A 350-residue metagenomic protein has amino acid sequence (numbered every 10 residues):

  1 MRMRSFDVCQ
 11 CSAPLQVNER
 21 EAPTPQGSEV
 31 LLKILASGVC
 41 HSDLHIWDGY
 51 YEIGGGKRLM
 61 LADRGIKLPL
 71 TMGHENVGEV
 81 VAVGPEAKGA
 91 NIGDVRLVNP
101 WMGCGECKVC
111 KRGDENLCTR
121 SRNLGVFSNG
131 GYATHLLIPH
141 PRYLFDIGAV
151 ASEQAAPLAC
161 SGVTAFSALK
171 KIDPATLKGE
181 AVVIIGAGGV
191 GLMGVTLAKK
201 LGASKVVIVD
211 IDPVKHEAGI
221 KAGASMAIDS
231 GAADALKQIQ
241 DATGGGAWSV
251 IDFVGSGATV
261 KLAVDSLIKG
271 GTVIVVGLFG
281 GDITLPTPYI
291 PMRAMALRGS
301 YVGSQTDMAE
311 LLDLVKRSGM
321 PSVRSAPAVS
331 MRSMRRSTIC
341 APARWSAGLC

Functional and structural regions predicted by a protein language model:
M1, P213, S249, K261-D265 (+1 more regions): C-terminal hydrophobic helical "lid"/dimerization subdomain of Rossmann-like NAD(P)H-dependent oxidoreductases
P23-S37, E52-K108, G148-V150: Glycine-rich beta-strand-centered segment in the early N-terminal region that forms part of a ligand/cofactor-binding
H45-E52: Short Gly/aromatic-enriched secondary-structure transition segments
M60-H74, M102-I185: NAD(P)H dinucleotide-binding glycine-rich loop of Rossmann-like/cofactor-binding domains, especially the beta1-alpha1
V77, L97, L144, V183 (+5 more regions): Structural detector of well-ordered beta-strand residues that form the stable sheet scaffold of enzyme domains
V95, Y143, A149-A233, K237: Mid-domain Rossmann-like dinucleotide-binding core that forms the NAD(H)/NADP(H) cofactor-binding site
D173-K178, L201, I211, H216-A296 (+1 more regions): Glycine-rich cofactor phosphate-binding loops and adjacent beta1-alpha1 units of small-molecule cofactor enzyme domains
